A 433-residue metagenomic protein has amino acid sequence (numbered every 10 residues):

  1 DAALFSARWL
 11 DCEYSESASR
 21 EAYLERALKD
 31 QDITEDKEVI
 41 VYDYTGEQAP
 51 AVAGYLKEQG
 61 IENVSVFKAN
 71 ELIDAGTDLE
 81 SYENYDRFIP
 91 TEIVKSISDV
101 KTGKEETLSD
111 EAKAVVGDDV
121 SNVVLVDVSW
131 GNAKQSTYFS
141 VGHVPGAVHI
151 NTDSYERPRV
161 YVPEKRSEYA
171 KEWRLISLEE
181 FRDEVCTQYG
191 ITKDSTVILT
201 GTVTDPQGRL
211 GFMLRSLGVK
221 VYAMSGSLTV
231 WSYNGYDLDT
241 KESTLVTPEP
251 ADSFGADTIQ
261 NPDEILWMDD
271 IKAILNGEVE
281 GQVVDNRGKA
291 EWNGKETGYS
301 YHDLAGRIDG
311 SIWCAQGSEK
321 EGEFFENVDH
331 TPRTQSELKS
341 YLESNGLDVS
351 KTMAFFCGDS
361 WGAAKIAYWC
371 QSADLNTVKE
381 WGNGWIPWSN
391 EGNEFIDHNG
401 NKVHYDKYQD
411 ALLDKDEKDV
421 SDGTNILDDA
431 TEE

Functional and structural regions predicted by a protein language model:
D1-L4, R8-S19, I40, A53-G54 (+8 more regions): Extracytoplasmic low-complexity repetitive segments enriched in small/polar residues
D1-L4, V52-G54, S136-V141, Y161-V162 (+5 more regions): Short, solvent-exposed loop/turn and secondary-structure capping segments
D1-S6, R20-E21, I97-R182: N-terminal carbohydrate-binding/catalytic regions of secreted carbohydrate-active enzymes
F5-E13, A27, E319, E323-H330 (+1 more regions): Extended hydrophobic/aromatic segments used for targeting, binding, or gating
R8-I40, R159-K193, C314-M353: Helix-loop module immediately N-terminal to the HCX5R catalytic loop in PTP-like cysteine phosphatase domains
E25-Q31, D36-Y85, K171-M268, A273-I274 (+1 more regions): Thiolate-centered catalytic microenvironments shared by cysteine-dependent enzyme domains
I73-D118, G131, W231-D309, G392-E433: Active-site neighborhoods of enzymes that stabilize oxyanions during catalysis
